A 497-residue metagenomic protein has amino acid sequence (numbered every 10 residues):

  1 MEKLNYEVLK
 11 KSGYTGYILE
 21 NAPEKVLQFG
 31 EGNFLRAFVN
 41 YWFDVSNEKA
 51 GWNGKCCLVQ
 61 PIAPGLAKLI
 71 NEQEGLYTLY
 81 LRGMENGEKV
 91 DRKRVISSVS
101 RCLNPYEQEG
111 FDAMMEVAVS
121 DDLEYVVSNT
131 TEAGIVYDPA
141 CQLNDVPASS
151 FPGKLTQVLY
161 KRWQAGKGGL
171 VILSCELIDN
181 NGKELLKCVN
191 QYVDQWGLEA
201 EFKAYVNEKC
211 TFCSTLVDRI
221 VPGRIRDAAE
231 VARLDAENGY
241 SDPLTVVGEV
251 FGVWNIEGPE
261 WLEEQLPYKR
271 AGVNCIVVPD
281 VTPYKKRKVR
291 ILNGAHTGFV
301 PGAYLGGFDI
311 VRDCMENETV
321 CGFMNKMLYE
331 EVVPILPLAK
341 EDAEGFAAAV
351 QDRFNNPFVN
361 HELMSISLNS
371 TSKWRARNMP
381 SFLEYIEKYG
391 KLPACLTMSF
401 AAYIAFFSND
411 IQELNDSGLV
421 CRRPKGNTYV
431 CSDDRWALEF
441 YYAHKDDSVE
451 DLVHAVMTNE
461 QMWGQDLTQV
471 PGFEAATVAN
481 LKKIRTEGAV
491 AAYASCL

Functional and structural regions predicted by a protein language model:
M1-L497: Substrate/ligand-engaging "lid" and interaction regions
